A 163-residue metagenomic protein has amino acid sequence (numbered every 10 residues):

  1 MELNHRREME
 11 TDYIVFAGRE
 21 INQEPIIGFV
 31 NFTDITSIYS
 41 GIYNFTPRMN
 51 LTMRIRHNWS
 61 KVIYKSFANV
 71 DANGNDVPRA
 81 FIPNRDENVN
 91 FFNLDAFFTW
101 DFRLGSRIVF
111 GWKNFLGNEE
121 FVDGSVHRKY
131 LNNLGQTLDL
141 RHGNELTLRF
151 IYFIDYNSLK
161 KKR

Functional and structural regions predicted by a protein language model:
M1-R163: Exposed, low-structure sequence patches enriched in small/polar residues
